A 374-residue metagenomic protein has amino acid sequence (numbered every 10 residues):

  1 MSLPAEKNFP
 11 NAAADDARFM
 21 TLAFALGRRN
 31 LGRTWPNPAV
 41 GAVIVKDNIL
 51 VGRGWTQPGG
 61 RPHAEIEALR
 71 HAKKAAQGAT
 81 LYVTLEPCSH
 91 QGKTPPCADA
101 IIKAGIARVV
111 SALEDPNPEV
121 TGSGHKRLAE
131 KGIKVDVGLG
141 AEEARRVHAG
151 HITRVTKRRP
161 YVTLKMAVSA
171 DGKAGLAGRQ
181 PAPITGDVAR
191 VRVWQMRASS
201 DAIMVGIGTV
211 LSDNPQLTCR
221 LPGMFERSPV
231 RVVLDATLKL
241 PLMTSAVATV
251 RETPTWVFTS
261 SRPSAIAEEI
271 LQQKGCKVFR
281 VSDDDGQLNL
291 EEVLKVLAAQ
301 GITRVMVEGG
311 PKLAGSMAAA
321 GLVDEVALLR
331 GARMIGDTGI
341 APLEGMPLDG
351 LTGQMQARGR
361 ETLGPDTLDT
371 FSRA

Functional and structural regions predicted by a protein language model:
S2-N37, R53, Y161-A374: Enzymes that bind and transform nitrogen-containing heteroaromatic metabolites
G32-T34, H125, L139-A167, K173: Proteins enriched for Cys/Gly/acidic motifs involved in redox and nucleic-acid/cofactor modification
T34-N48: N-terminal glycine-rich anion-binding loops that anchor highly charged ligand groups
A42-I44, A64-A68, A72, R158-Y161 (+2 more regions): Short, compositionally biased "basic patch" segments
I44-E143, V230, W256, S261-P263 (+1 more regions): Zn2+-dependent cytidine deaminase-like catalytic core
K74-Q77, A104, K157, A198 (+2 more regions): Structured loop/turn residues at beta-strand edges in well-structured enzyme cores
T94, T121-G124, V147-G150, G175-Q180 (+1 more regions): Short acidic, glycine/serine/threonine-rich loops at helix termini
N117, T121, V137-G140, V155-R159 (+1 more regions): Short capping loops/turns at secondary-structure boundaries
